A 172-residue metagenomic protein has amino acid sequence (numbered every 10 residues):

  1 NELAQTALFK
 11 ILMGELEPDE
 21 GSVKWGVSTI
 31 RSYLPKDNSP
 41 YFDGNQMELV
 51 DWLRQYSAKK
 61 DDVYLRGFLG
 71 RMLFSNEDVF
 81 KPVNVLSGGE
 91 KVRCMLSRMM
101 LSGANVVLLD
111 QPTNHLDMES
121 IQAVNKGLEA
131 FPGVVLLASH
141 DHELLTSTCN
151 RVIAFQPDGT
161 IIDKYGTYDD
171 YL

Functional and structural regions predicted by a protein language model:
N1-L172: ABC ATP-binding cassette signature C-motif
